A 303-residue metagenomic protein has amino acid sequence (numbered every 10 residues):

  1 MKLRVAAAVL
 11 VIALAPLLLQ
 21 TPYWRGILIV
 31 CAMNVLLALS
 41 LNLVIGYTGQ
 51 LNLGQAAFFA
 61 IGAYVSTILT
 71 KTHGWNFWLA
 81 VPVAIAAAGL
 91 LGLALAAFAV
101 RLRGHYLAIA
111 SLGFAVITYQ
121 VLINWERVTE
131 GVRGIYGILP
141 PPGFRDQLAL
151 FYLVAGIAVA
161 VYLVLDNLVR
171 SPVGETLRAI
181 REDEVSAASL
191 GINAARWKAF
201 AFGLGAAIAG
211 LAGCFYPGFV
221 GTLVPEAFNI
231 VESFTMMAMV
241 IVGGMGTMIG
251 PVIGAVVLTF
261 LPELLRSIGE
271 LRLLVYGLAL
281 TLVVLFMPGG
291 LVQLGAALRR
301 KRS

Functional and structural regions predicted by a protein language model:
M1-S303: Transmembrane alpha-helices and adjacent helix-loop boundaries
